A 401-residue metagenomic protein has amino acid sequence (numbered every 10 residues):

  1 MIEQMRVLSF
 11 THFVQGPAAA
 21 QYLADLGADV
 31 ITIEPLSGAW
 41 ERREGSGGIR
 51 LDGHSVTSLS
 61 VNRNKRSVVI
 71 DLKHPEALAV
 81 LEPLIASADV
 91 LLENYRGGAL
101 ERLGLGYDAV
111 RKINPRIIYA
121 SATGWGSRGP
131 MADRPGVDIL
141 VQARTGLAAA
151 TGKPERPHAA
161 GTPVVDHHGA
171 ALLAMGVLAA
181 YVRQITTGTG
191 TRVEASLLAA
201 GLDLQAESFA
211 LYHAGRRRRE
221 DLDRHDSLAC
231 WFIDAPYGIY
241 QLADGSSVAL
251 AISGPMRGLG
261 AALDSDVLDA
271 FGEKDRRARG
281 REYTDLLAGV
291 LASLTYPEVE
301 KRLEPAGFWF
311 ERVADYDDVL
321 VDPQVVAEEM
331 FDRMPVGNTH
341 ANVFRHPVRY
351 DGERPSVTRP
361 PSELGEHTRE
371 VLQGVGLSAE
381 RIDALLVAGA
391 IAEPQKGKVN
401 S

Functional and structural regions predicted by a protein language model:
M1-T189, L286, E363, R369-S401: N-terminal helix-loop segment corresponding to the beta1-alpha1 unit of nucleotide/adenylate-binding folds
S37, G124-G126, L197-L204, D244-S246 (+2 more regions): Glycine-rich beta-alpha junction loops
S58, E220-F232, G238-I239, N338-A341 (+1 more regions): Short Gly/Pro-enriched turn/cap motifs at secondary-structure boundaries
H158-H168, G190-R192, S227-L228, A235 (+3 more regions): A short glycine-threonine-serine/GTX helix/turn-capping micro-motif
Y181-S227: Substrate-binding/catalytic subdomain of NAD(P)-dependent oxidoreductase enzymes
C230-W231, P236-A306, F310: Aromatic-enriched alpha-helical interface/lid elements that frame and gate functional surfaces
A270, N338-L386: Flexible, small-/acidic-enriched active-site or ligand-binding loops
P297, A306-T358: A glycine-rich dinucleotide-binding beta-alpha-beta segment and adjacent secondary-structure elements that constitute
